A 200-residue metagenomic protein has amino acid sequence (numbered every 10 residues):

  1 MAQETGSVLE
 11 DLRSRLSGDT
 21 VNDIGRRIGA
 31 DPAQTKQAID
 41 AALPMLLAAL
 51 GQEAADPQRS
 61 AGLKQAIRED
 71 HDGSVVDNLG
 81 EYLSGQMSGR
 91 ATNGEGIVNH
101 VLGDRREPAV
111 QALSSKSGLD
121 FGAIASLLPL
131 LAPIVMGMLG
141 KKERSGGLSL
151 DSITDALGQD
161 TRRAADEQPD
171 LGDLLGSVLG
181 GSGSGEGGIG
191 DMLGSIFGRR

Functional and structural regions predicted by a protein language model:
M1-R200: A structural "flexibility-hinge" signal
